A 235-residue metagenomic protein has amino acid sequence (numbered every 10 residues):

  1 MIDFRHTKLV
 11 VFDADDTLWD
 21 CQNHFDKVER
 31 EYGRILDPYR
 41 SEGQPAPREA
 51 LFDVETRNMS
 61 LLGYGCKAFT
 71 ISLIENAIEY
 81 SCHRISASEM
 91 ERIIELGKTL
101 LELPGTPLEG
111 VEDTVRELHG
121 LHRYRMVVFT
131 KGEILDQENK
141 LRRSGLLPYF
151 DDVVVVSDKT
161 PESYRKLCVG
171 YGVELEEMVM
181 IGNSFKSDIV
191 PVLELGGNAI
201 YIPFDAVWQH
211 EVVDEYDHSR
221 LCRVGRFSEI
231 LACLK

Functional and structural regions predicted by a protein language model:
M1-T7, S88, E112, R116 (+2 more regions): Asp-based, Mg2+/Mn2+-dependent phosphohydrolase catalytic module
I2-A50: Active-site neighborhood of HAD-like aspartate-dependent phosphohydrolases
H6, C66-K67, H83, A87-E91 (+2 more regions): Short, acidic loop-to-helix structural element flanking the phosphoryl-transfer center in phosphate-processing enzymes
F25-G33, T70, I74, I134: An amphipathic alpha-helix signature
V28-Y32, L36, L51, E55 (+3 more regions): Hydrophobic alpha-helical core bundles mediating ligand binding, dimerization, or RNAP-core interactions
E49-T99: A metal-dependent, Asp-based hydrolase signature
T130: Conserved phosphate-coupling serine/threonine residues in phosphotransfer and NTP-handling enzymes
